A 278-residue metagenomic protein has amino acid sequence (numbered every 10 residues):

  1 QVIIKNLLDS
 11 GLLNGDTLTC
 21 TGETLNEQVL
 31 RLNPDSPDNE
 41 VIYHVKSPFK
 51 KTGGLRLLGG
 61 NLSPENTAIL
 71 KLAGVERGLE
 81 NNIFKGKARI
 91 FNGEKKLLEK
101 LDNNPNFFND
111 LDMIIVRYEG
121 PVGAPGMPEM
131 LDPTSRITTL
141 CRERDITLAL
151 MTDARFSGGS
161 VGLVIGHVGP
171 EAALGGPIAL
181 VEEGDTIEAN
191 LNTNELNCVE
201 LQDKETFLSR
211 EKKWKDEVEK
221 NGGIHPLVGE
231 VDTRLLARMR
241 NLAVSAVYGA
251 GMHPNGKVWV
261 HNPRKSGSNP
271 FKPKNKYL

Functional and structural regions predicted by a protein language model:
Q1-T147, M151-A172, G176-L278: Catalytic or ion-coupling anion/metal-binding cores of large enzyme and transporter domains
